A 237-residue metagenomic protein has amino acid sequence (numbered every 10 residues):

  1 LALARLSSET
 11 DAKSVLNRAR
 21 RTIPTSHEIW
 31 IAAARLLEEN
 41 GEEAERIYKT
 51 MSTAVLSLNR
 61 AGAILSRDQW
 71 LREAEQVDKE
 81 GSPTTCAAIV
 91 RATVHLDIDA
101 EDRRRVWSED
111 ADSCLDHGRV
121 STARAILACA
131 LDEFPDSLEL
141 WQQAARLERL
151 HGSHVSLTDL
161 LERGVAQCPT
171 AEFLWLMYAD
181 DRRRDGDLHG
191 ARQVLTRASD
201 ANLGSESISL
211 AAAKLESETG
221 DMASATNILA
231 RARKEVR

Functional and structural regions predicted by a protein language model:
L1-R237: Alpha-helical solenoid scaffolds in eukaryotic macromolecular assemblies
